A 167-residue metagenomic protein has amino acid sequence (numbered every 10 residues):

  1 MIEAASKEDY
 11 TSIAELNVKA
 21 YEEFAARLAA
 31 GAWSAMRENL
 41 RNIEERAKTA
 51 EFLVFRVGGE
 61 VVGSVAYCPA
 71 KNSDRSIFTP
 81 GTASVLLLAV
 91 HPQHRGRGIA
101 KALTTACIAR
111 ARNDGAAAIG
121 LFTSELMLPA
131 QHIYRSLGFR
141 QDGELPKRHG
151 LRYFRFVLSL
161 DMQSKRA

Functional and structural regions predicted by a protein language model:
M1-I2: Extreme N-terminal starter segment of soluble prokaryotic enzymes
K7-P92, T104-A106, R110, S159-M162: Acetyl-CoA-dependent GNAT
K19, G81-A83, A117-Q131, R135-L137 (+1 more regions): C-terminal "cap" of GNAT-fold acetyltransferases
L28-A29, G96, G150, V157: Glycine-centered secondary-structure boundary/capping sites
G59, G63, G98-A100, G138: Conserved phosphate-binding and hydrolysis motifs of nucleotide-dependent enzymes
L87-T105, R112-D114, E125-H132, S136: Conserved glycine-rich acetyl-CoA-binding loop
